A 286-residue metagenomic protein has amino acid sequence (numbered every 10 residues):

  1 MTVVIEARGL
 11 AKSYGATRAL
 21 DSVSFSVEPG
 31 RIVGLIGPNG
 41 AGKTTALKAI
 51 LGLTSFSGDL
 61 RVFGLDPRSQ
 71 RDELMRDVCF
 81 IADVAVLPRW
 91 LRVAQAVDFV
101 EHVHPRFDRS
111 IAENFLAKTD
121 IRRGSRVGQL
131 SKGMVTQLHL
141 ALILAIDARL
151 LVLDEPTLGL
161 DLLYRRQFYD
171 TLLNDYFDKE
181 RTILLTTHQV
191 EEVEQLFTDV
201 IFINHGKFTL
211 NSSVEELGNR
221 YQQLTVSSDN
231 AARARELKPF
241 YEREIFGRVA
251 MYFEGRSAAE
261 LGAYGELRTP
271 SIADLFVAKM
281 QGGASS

Functional and structural regions predicted by a protein language model:
P38-G42: Walker A (P-loop) phosphate-binding loop of ABC-type ATPase nucleotide-binding domains
G52, G58-S69, E73-L74: Conserved ABC transporter NBD signature motif
A82-L138: ABC-family P-loop ATPase nucleotide-binding domains
L151-E155, L160: Catalytic Walker B motif of ABC-type/P-loop ATPase nucleotide-binding domains
Q167-F253: ABC transporter nucleotide-binding domain
Y241, I245-S286: C-terminal coupling/interaction segments
